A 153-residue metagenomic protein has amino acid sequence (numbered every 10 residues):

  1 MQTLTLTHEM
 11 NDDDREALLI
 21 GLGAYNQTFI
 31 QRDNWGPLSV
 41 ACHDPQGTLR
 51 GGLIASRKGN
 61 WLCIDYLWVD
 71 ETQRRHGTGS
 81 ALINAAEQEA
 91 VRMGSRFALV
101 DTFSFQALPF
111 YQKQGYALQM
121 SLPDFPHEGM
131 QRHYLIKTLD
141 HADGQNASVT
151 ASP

Functional and structural regions predicted by a protein language model:
Q2-D65, D70, F105, S121-D124 (+2 more regions): Acetyl-CoA-dependent GNAT
L18, Y111-Q112, Y116: Conserved active-site tyrosine of GNAT-family acetyltransferases
Q73, G77-A85: Conserved acetyl-CoA pyrophosphate-binding loop and the N-cap/start of the following alpha-helix in GNAT-like
A90-F103: Conserved GNAT acetyl-CoA-binding A-motif
L99-D101, A117-Y134: Conserved catalytic-core motifs of GNAT/GCN5-like acyltransferases
H141-Q145: Short, charged/polar, Gly/Pro-enriched secondary-structure boundary elements
N146-T150: Flexible, glycine-/basic-rich loop-and-beta segments that form/coincide with the SAM-dependent methyltransferase
